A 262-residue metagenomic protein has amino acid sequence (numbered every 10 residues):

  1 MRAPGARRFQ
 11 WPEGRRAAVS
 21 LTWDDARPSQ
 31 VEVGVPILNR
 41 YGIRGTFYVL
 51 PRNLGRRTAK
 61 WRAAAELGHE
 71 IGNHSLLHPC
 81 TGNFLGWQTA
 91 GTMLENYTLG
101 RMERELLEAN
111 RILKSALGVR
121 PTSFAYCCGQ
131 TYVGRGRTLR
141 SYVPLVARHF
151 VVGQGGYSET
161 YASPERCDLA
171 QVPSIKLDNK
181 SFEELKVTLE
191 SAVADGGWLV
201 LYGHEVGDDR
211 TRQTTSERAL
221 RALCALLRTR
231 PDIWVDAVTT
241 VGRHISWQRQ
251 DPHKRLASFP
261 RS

Functional and structural regions predicted by a protein language model:
M1-Q30: Boundary/entry segment of secreted carbohydrate-active catalytic domains
R2-E13, G45, G55-R56, A147-E165 (+2 more regions): C-terminal domain-boundary segment and adjacent tail
W11-R16, G86-T92, G207: Short glycine/proline-rich turn/loop motifs
P12-R15, R40, A63-E66, A116-L117 (+2 more regions): Extracellular/periplasmic catalytic domains that process cell-envelope and extracellular macromolecules
A18-T22, Q30-T81, R120-Y126, Q154 (+3 more regions): Short, well-structured secondary-structure segments
S29-V33, T138, S216-A219: Conserved alpha-helical elements of sugar-nucleotide-dependent glycosyltransferases
V33, L38, G55-R57, G82-K186: Catalytic domains of cell-wall/extracellular-matrix polysaccharide-remodeling enzymes, centered on de-N-acetylation
L50, G134-R137, T211-T215: Short, solvent-exposed loop/turn segments at secondary-structure boundaries
